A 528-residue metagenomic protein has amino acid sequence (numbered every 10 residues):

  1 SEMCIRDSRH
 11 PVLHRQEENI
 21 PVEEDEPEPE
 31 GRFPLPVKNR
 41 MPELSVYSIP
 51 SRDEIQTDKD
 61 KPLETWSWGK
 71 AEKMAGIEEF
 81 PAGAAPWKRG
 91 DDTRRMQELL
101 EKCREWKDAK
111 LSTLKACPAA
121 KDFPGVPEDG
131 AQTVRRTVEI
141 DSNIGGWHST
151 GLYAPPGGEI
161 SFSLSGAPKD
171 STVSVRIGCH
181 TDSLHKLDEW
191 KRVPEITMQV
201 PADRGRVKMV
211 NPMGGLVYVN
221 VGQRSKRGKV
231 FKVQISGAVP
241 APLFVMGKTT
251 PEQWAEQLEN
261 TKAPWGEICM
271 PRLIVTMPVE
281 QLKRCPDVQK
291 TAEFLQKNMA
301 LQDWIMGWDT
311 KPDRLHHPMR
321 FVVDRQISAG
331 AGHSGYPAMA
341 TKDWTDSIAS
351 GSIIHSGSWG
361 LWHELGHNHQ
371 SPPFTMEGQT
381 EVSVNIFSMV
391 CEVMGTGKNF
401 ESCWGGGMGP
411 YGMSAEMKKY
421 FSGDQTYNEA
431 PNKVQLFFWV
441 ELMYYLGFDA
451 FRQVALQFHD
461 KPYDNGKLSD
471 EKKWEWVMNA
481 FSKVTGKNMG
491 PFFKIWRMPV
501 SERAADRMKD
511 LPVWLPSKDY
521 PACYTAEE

Functional and structural regions predicted by a protein language model:
S1-D7: Short, small-residue-biased leader/transition segments that mark boundaries at the very start of proteins
S8-D25: N-terminal low-complexity segments that are often proline-rich with Ser/Thr-Pro
E30, P34-C103, L361-E364: Long, contiguous interaction/targeting segments characteristic of exported/extracellular or secretory-pathway proteins
V46, E54-T57, G69, A84-A85 (+4 more regions): Beta/coil-rich, acidic/histidine-enriched accessory regions frequently appended to metallopeptidases
L111-S161, G166-K169: Solvent-exposed, flexible loop/coil segments flanking beta-strands in beta-rich domains
S149-R320: Zn2+-dependent metallopeptidase catalytic core
W254-Q257, P264-Y444, V454: Catalytic cores of extracellular degradative/oxidative enzymes
P410-A505, P516: Active-site-proximal alpha-helical
